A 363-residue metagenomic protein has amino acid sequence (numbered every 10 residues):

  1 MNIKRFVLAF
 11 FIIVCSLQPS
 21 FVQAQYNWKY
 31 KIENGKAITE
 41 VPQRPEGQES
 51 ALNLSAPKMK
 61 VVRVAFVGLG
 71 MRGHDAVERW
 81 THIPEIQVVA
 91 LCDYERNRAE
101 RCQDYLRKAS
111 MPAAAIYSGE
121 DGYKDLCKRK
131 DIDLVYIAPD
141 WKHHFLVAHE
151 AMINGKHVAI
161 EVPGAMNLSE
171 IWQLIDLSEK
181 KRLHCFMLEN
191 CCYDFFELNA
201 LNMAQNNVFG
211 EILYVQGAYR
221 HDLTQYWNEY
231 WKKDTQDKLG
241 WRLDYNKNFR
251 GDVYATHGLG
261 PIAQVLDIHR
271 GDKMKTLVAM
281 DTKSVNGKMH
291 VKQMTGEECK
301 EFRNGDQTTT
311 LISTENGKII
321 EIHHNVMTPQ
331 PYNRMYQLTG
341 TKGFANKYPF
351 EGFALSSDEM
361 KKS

Functional and structural regions predicted by a protein language model:
M1-L8: Bacterial N-terminal signal peptides that target proteins for export
L8-Q18: Bacterial N-terminal signal peptides
V22-A24: Boundary at the C-terminal end of the N-terminal hydrophobic targeting segment
Y26-A109: N-terminal Rossmann-like dinucleotide-binding module
G68, K181-F186, C191-F302: Predominantly a Rossmann-like dinucleotide-binding segment in NAD(P)-dependent oxidoreductases
A114-I132: A structured beta-alpha segment of the ubiquitous adenosine-cofactor-binding alpha/beta core
L134, D140-W141, F145-Y193, N207: Beta-strand-loop-alpha-helix segment that lines the small-molecule cofactor/substrate pocket of alpha/beta enzymes
C299-G305, E315-S363: NAD(P)-dinucleotide binding in Rossmann-like oxidoreductases
